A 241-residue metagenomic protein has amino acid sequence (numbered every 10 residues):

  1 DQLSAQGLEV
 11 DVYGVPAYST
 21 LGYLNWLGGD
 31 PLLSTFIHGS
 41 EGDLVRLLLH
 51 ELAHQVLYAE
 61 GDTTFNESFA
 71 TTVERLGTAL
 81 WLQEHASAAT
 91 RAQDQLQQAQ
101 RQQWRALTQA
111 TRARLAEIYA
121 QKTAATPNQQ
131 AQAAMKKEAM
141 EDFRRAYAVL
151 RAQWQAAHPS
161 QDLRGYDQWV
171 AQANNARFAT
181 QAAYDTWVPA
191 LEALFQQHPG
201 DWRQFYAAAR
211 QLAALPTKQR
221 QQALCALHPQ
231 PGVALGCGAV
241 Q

Functional and structural regions predicted by a protein language model:
D1-R101, A116: Acidic/His-rich structured neighborhood in mature extracellular/periplasmic domains
A106-Q241: Pan-zinc metallopeptidase signature
